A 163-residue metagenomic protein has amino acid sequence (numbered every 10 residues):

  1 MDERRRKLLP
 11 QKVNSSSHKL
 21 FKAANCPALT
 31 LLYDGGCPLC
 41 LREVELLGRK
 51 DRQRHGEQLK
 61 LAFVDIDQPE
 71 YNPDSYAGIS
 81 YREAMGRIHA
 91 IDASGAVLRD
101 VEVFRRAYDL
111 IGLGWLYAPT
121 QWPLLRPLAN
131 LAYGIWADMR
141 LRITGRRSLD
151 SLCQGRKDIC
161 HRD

Functional and structural regions predicted by a protein language model:
M1-D2, R42, K157: Intrinsic disorder/low-complexity signal
E3-N25: Replace "small metal-dependent catalytic modules" with "small catalytic or cofactor-binding modules
H18-K50, H55: Local sequence-structure signature of Cys/Sec-based thiol-disulfide redox active-site neighborhoods
A28, K60, R87: A residue-level signal for beta-strand positions that form part of recognition/binding surfaces within mature
G35, D51, D65-D67, D92-S94: Generic secondary-structure microfeatures
G56-Y71: Thiol-based oxidoreductase modules, predominantly thioredoxin-like and allied folds used for disulfide exchange
Q68-D163: Thiol/selenol-based redox catalytic cores and closely related redox-interacting motifs
